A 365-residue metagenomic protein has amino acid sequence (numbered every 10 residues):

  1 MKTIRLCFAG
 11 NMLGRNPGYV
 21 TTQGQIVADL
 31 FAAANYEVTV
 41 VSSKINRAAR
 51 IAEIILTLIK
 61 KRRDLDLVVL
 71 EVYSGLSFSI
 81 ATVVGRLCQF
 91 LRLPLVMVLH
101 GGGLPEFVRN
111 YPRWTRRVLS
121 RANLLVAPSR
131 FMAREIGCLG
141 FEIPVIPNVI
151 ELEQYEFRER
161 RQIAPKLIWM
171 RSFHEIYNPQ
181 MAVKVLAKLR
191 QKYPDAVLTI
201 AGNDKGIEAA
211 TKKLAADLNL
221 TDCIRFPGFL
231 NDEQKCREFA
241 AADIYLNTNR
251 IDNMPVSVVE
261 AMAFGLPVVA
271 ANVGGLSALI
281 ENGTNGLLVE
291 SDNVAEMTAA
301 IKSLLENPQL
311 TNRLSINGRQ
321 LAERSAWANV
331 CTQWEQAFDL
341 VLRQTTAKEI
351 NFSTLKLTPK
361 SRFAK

Functional and structural regions predicted by a protein language model:
C7-A9, E159-R190, T199-N203: Conserved donor-binding/catalytic core segment of Leloir-type glycosyltransferases
L119-E156: Donor nucleotide-sugar binding/catalytic pocket of nucleotide-sugar-dependent glycosyltransferases
M170, V197-K212, G228: Glycosyltransferase donor-sugar binding loop
K212-L230: Nucleotide-activated donor-binding/catalytic signature segment of Leloir-type glycosyltransferases, i.e., the conserved
F229-L230, R237-A242: Short alpha-helical donor nucleotide-sugar binding micro-motif in glycosyltransferases
R250: Aromatic "clamp/platform" in nucleotide-sugar-dependent glycosyltransferases that forms part of the donor/acceptor
P267-A270, I280: Short hydrophobic beta-strand element within catalytic cores of glycosyltransferases and related nucleotide-activated
N282-G283, L287-V294, S303-P308, E323: Conserved acidic donor-binding segment of nucleotide-sugar-dependent glycosyltransferases
